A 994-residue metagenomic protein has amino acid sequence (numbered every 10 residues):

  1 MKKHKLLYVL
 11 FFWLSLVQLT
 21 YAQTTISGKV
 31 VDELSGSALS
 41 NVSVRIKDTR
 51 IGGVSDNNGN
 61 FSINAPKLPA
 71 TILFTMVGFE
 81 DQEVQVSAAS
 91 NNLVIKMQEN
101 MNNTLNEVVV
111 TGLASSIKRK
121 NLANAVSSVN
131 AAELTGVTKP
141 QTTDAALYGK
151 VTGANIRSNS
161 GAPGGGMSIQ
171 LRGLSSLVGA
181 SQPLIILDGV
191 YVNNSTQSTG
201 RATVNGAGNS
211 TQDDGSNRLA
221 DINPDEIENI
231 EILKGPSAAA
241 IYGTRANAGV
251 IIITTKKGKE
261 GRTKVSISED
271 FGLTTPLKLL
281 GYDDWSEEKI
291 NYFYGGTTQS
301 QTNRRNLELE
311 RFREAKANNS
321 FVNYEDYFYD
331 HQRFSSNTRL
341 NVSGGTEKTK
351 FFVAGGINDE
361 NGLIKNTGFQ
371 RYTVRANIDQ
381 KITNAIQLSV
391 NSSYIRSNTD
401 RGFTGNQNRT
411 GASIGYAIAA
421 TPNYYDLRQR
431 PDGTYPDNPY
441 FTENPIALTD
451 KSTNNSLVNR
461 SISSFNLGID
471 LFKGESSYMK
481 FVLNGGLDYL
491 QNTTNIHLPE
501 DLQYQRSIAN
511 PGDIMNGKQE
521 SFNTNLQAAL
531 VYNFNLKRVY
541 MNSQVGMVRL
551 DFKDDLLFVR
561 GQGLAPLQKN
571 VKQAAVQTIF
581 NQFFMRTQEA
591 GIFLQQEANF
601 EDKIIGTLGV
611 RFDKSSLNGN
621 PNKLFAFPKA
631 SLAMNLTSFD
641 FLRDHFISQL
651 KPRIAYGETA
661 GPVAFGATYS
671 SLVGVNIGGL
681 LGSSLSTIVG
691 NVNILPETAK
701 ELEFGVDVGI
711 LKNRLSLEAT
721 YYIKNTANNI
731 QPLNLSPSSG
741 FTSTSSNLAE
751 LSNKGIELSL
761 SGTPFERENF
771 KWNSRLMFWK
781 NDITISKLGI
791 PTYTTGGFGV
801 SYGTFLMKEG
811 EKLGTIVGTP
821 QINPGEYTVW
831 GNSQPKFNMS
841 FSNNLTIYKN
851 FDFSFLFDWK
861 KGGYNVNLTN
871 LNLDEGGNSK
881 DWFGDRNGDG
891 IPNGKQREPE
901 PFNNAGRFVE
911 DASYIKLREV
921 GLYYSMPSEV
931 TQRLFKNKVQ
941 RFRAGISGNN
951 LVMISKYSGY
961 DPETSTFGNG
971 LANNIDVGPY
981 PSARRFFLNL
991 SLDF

Functional and structural regions predicted by a protein language model:
V31-S35, V42-K47, T71-F79, A89-V137 (+1 more regions): Short, acidic, small-residue-rich periplasmic hinge/interaction motif at the N-terminus of Gram-negative outer-membrane
S43-N60, V109-V137, G164-S168, G200-D213 (+1 more regions): N-terminal periplasmic "start-of-domain" segments of outer-membrane beta-barrel proteins
S128, K150, A162-M167, L177-P183 (+8 more regions): Residues embedded in well-ordered regular secondary structure
P276, K316-G356, E360-T367, T373-T442 (+7 more regions): Flexible loop and strand-edge segments within Gram-negative outer membrane beta-barrel domains
L277-N306, I395-P436, L650-V675, R714 (+2 more regions): A surface-exposed, glycine/aromatic-enriched loop/edge motif typical of exported proteins
T297, E308-A315, L680-S686, N725-L748 (+5 more regions): Surface-exposed, extracytoplasmic segments of Gram-negative outer-membrane nutrient-acquisition systems
E314-S343, E347, P499, I508-I605 (+5 more regions): Outer-membrane beta-barrel transmembrane domain signature of Gram-negative proteins, especially the mid-to-C-terminal
H645-I647, N878, D889-F994: Membrane-interface anchoring segments and C-terminal beta-barrel signals
